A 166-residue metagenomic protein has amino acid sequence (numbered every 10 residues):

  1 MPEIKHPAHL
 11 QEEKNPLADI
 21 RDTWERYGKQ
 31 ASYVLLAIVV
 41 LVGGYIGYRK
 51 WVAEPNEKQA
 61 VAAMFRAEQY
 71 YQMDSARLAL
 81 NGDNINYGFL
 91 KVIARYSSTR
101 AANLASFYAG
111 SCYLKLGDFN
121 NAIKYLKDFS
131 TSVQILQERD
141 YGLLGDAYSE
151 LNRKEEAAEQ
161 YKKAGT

Functional and structural regions predicted by a protein language model:
M1-A37: N-terminal positive-inside, membrane-proximal cytosolic segments immediately preceding the first
E54, V92-A102, L116, S130-E138 (+1 more regions): Short solvent-exposed coil/turn linkers within tandem alpha-helical repeat scaffolds
